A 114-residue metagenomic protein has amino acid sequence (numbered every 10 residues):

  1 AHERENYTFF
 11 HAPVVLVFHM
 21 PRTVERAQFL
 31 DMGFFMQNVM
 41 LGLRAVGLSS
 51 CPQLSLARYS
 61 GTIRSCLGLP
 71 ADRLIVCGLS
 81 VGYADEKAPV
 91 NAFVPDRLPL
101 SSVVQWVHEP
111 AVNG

Functional and structural regions predicted by a protein language model:
A1-G114: Acidic, surface-exposed loops and disordered segments
